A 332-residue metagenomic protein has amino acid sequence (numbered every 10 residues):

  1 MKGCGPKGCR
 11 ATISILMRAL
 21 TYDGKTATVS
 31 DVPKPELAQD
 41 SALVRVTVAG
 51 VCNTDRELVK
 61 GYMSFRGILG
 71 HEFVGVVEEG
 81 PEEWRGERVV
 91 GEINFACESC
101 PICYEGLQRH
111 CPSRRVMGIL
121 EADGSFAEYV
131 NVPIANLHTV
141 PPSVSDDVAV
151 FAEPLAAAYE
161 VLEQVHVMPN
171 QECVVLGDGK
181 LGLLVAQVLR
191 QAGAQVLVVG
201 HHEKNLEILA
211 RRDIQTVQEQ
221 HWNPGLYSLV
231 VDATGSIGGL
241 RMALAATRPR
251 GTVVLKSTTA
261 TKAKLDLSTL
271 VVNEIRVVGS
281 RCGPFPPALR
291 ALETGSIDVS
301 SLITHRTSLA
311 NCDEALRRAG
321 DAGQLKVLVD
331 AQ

Functional and structural regions predicted by a protein language model:
K7, S14-I15, Q191, R241 (+1 more regions): C-terminal hydrophobic helical "lid"/dimerization subdomain of Rossmann-like NAD(P)H-dependent oxidoreductases
K34-A49, V59-P101, P141-S143: Glycine-rich beta-strand-centered segment in the early N-terminal region that forms part of a ligand/cofactor-binding
V90, V231, V254: N-terminal Rossmann-like NAD(P) cofactor-binding module of classical short-chain dehydrogenase/reductase
C97-L176: NAD(P)H dinucleotide-binding glycine-rich loop of Rossmann-like/cofactor-binding domains, especially the beta1-alpha1
V144-Q220: Mid-domain Rossmann-like dinucleotide-binding core that forms the NAD(H)/NADP(H) cofactor-binding site
P169-E172, Y227, R250: Phosphate-coordination loops involved in phosphoryl transfer and adenosine-cofactor binding
W222-V230: A short acidic, Gly/Pro-enriched loop at the edge of an enzyme's catalytic core that lines a small-molecule cofactor
I237-S296, A331-Q332: Glycine-rich phosphate-binding loop and adjacent beta-alpha segment of Rossmann(oid) nucleotide-cofactor-binding
